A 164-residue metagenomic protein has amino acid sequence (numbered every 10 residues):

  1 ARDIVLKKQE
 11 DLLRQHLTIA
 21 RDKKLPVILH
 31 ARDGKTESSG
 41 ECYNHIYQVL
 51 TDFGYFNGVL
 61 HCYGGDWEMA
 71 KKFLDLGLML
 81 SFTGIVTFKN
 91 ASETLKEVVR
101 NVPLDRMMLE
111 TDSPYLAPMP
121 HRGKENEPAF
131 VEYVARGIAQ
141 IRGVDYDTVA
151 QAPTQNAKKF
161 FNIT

Functional and structural regions predicted by a protein language model:
A1-K7, H121-N126: Short glycine-enriched, charge-decorated loop/helix-capping segments at active-site entrances that position
R2-M108: Catalytic pocket-lining loop regions of alpha/beta-barrel enzymes, especially the amidohydrolase/enolase/GH5 lineages
I19, A129-T164: Mid-to-C-terminal alpha-helical segments outside catalytic/metal-binding sites
S39, E127-P128: Generic alpha-helical segment signature
L60, I85, H121, A139-Q140: Short, flexible active-site loop motifs that bind/organize anionic cofactors or intermediates
L80, Y115, K159: Active-site micro-motifs of SAM-dependent methyltransferase domains
T87, T111, T154: Ser/Thr-centric signal marking residues that sit in or immediately flank functional binding/regulatory motifs
D105-E127: Short acidic/histidine-rich active-site segments
